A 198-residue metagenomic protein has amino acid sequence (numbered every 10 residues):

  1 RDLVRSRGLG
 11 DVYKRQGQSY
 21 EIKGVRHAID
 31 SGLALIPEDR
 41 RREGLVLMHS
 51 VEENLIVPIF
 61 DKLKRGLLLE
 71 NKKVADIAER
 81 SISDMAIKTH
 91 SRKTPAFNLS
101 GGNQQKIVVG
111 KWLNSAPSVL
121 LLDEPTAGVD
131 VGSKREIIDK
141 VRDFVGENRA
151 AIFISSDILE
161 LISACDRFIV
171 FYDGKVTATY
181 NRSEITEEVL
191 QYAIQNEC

Functional and structural regions predicted by a protein language model:
R1-Y13: Single conserved hydrophobic/aromatic residue that forms the stacking wall/gate of nucleotide- or nucleobase-binding
N114-S118, E124: A short, proline-enriched helix->beta-strand linker immediately N-terminal to the Walker B motif in ABC-type P-loop
D123, D130: ABC-family nucleotide-binding domains
K134-E147: Helical segment within the ABC ATPase nucleotide-binding domain
L161-S163: A short, surface-exposed alpha-helical micro-motif characterized by mixed small hydrophobic and charged/polar residues
R167, T179: Short, glycine/charged-rich "phosphate-handling" switch motifs in NTP-dependent and phosphotransfer domains
